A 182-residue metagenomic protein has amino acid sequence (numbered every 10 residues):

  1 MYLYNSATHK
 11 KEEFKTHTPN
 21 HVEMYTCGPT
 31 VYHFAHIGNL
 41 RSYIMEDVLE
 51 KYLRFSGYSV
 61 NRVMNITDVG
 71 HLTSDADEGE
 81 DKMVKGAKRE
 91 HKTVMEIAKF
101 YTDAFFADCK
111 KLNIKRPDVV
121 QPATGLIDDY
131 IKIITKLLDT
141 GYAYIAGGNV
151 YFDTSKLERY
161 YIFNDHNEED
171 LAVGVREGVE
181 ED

Functional and structural regions predicted by a protein language model:
M1-D182: NTP-dependent nucleotidyl-transfer catalytic core
